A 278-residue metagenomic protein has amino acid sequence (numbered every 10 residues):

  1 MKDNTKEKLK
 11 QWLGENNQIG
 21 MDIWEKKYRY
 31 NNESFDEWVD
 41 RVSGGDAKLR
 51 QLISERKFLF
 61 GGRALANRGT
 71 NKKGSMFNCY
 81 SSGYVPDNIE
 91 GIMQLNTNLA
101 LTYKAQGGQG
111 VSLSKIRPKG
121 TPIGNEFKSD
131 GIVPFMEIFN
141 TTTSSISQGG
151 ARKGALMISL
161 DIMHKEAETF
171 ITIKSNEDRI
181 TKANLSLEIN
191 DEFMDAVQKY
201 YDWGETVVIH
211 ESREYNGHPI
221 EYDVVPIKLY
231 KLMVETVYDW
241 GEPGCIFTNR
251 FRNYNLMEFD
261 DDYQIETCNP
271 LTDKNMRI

Functional and structural regions predicted by a protein language model:
M1-I278: Extended catalytic cores of very large enzyme megasubunits
